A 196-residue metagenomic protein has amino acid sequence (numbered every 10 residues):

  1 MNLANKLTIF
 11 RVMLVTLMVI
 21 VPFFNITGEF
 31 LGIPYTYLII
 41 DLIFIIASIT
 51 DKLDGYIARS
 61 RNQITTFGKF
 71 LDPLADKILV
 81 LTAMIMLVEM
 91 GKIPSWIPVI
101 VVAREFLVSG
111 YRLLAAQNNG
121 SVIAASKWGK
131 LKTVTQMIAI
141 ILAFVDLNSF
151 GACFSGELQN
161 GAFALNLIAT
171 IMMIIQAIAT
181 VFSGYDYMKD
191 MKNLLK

Functional and structural regions predicted by a protein language model:
M1-K196: Alpha-helical transmembrane bundles and membrane-interface segments of multipass inner-membrane proteins
